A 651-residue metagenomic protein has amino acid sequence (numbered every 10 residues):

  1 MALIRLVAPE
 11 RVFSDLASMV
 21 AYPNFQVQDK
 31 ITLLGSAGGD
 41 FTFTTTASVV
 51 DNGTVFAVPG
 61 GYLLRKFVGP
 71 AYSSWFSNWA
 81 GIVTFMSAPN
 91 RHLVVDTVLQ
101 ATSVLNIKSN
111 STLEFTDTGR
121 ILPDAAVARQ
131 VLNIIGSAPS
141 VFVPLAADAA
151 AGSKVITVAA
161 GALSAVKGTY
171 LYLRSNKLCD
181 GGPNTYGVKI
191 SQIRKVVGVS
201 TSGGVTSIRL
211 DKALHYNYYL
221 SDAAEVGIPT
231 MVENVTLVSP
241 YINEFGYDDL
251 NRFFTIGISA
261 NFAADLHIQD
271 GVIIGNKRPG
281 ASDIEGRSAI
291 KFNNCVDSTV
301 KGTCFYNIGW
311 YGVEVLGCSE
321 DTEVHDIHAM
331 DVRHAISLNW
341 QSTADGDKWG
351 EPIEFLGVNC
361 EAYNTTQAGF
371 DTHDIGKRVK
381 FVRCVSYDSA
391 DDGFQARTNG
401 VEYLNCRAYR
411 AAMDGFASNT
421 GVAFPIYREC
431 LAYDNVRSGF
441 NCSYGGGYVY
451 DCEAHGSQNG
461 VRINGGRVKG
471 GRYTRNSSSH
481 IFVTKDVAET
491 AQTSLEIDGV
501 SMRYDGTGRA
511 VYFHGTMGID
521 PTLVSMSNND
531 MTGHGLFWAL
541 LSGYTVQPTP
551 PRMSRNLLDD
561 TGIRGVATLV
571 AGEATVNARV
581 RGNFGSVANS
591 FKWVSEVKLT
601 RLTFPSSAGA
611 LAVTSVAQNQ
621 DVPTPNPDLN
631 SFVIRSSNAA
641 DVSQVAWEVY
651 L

Functional and structural regions predicted by a protein language model:
R5-K66, H92-F142, S239: Extracellular beta-helix/beta-solenoid repeat scaffolds
V7-F25, I121-Y216, E573-T575: Autoprocessing Asn-cyclization modules and mimics
V83-M86, Q100-E114, I121-K154, V158-L163 (+7 more regions): Extracellular beta-strand-rich solenoid/capping regions of secreted or surface-exposed proteins that bind or remodel
T102-V104, L122-V127, G246-I256, K277-A289 (+11 more regions): Short glycine/acidic-rich loop motifs that flank beta-strands on beta-rich extracellular proteins
L113-T116, A165, V232, T236-S239 (+14 more regions): All-beta strand scaffolds that present successive hydrophobic residues in beta-strands
S164-G182, H215-Y241, N583-T603, V642-L651: Extended Gly/Ser/Thr-rich low-complexity repeat segments, especially those forming or decorating extracellular
S175-S202, M231-L356, E361-N364, G369 (+1 more regions): Right-handed parallel beta-helix
D559-L651: Extracellular attachment/recognition segments
